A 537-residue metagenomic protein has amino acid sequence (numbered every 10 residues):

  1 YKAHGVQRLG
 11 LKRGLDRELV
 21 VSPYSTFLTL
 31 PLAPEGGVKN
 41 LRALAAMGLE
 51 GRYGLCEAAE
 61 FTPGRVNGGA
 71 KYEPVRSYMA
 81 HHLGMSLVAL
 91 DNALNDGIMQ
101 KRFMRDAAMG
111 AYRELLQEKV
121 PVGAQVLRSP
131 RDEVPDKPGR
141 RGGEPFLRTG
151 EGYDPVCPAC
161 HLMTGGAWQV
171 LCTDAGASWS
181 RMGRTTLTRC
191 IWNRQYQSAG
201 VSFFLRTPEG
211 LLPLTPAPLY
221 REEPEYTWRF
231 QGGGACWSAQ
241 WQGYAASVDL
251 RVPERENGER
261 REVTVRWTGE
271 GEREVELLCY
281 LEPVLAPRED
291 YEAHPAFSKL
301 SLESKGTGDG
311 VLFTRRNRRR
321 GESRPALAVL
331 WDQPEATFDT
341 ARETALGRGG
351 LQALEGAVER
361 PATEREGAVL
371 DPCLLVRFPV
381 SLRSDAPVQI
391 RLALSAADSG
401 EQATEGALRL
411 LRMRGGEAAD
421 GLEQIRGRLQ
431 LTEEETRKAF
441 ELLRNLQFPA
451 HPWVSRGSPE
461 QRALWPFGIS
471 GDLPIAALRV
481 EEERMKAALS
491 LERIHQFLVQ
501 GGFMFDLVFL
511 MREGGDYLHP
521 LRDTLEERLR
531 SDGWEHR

Functional and structural regions predicted by a protein language model:
Y1-R131, S381, A386, K486-G501: Ser/Thr/Asn(+Pro)-rich, low-complexity disordered segments
V21-Y24, N92, Q100, D106 (+1 more regions): Anionic coordination/interaction segments
